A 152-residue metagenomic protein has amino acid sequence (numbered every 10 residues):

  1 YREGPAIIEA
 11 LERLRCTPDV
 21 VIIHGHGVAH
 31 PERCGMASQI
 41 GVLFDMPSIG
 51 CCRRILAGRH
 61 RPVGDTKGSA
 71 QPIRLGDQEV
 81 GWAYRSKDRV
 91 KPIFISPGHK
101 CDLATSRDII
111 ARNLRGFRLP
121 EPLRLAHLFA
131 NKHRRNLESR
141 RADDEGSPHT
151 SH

Functional and structural regions predicted by a protein language model:
Y1: Conserved short S/T/G-enriched processing/targeting/catalytic segments and their helical context
G4-P5, E9, R54, P62-H152: C-terminal binding/interaction regions
P5-I40, F44-M46: Catalytic-site beta-strand/loop segments enriched in glycine and acidic/polar residues
H26, R53-R54: An acidic- and aromatic-residue-enriched active-site/binding cleft used to recognize and process polar
P47-C52: Short hydrophobic alpha-helical runs that function as membrane-insertion/retention elements
